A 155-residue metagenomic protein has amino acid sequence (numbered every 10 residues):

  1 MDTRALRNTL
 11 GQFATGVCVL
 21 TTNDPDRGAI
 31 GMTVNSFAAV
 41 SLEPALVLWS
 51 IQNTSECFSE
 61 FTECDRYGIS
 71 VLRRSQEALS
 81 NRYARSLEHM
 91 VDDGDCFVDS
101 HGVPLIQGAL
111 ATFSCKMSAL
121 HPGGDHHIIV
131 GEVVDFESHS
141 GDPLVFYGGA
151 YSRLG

Functional and structural regions predicted by a protein language model:
M1-G155: Basic, polyanion-binding surface patches
